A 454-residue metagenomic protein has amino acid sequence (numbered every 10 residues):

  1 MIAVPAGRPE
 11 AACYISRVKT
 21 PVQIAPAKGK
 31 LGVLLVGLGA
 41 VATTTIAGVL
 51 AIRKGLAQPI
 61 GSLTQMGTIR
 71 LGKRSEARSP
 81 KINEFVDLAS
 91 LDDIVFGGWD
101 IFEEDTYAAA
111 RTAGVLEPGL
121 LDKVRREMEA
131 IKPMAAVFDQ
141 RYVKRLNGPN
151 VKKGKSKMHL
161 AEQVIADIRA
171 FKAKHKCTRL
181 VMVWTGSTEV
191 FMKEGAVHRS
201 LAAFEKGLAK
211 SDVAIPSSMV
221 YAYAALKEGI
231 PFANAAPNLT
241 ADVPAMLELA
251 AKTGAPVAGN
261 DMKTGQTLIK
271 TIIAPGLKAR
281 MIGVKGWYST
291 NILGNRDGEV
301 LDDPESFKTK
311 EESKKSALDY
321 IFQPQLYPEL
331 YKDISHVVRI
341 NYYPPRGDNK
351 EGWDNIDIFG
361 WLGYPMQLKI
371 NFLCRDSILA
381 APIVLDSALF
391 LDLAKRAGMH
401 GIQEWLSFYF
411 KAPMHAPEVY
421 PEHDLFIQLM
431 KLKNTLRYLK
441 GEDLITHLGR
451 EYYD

Functional and structural regions predicted by a protein language model:
M1-V4, I15: Short hydrophobic transmembrane-like helices used for membrane targeting/insertion
R8-A12: Short, low-complexity intrinsically disordered segments enriched in A/P/G/S/L with frequent Arg, especially at protein
R17-F232, A236, A241-E248, K252 (+2 more regions): Metallocofactor- and cofactor-centric catalytic cores in central/energy metabolism, strongly enriched
A40, D100-E103, T264-G265, Y288-N295 (+3 more regions): Glycine-rich beta-alpha junction loops
G229-I230, A255, M281-I282: Short glycine/serine/threonine/alanine-rich loop segments
N238-T253, I292-D303, Y320-E329, G347-G360 (+2 more regions): Short flexible/disordered coil segments
A258-N260, T264-E329: Conserved anion/nucleotide-ligand pocket segment
K315-S316, Y320-E404: Glycine-rich, aromatic-lined ligand/substrate-binding cores of catalytic and carbohydrate-binding domains
